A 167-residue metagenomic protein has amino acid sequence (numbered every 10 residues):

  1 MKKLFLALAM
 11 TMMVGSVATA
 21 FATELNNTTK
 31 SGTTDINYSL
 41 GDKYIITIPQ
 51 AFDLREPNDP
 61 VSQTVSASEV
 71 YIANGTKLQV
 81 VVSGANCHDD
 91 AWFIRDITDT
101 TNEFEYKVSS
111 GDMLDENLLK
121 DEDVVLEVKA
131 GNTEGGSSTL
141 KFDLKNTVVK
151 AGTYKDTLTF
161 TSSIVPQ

Functional and structural regions predicted by a protein language model:
M1-A22: Sec-dependent N-terminal signal peptides of Gram-positive bacterial secreted proteins and lipoproteins
M13-S16, D123-E127: Detector for intrinsically disordered, low-structure N-terminal pre-sequences
F21-T101, V124-Q167: N-terminal small/polar-rich segments of proteins
I46, N117-K120: Short beta-strand and strand-turn-strand segments in soluble, beta-rich domains
D90-L118: A surface/secretory-pathway sequence property marking extracellular, secreted, or lumenal proteins enriched
